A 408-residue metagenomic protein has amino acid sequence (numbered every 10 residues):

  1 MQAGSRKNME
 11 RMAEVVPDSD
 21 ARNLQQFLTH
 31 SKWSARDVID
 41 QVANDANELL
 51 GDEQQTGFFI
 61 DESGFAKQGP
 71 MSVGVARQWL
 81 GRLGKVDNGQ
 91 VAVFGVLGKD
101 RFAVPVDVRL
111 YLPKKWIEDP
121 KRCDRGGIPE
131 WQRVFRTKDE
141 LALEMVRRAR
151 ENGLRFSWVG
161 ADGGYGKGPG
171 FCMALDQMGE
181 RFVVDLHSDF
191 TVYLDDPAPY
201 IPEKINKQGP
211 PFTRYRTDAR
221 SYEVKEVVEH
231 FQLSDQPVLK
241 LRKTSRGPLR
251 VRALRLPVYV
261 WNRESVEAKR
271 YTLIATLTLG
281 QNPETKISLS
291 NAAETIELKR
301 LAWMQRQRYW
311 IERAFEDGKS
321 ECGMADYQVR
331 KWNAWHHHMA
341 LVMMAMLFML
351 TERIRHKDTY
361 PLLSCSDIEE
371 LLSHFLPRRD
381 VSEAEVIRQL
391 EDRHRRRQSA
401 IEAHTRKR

Functional and structural regions predicted by a protein language model:
M1-P70, F171, Q208-V228, S364 (+2 more regions): Electropositive nucleic-acid engagement tracts
M12, Q54-Q68, G95, V159-Y165 (+4 more regions): Short, conserved catalytic/metal-binding motifs centered on acidic residues
P17, Q55, E151, G170-R181: Short, surface-exposed basic-aromatic patches at helix termini and helix-loop junctions that form
L28-K114, D119, D124-R125, L256: Active-site-proximal, Lys/Arg-enriched surface segment that forms a nucleic-acid-binding/basic interface patch
A43-E48, Q132-S157: Short, basic/hydrophobic alpha-helical segments
R101-G127, W131, D185-H187, V192-W310 (+5 more regions): An anionic, glycine-rich sequence signature occurring as long contiguous blocks
L289-S290, I296-Q305, S320-H337, R353-T359: Short, solvent-exposed helix-loop connector elements
M346-R378: Conserved nucleotidyltransferase catalytic core and NTase-mimicking acidic/glycine-rich helix/loop elements in nucleic
